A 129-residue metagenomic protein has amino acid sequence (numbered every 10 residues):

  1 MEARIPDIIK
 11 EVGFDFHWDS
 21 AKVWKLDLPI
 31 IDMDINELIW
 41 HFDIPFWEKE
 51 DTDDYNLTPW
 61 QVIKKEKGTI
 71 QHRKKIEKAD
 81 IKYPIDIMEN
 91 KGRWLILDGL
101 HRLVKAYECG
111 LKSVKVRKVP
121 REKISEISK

Functional and structural regions predicted by a protein language model:
M1-P29: N-terminal leader/capping segments at the start of a protein or of a new domain
W24-L26, T69-K75, L103-K105: Intrinsically disordered, low-complexity boundary segments flanking structured domains
L38-L95: Short alpha-helix boundary/capping and kink motifs at helix termini
N90, L100, V119-R121: Beta-hairpin (beta-strand-turn-beta-strand) motif
R93-C109: A sequence-level detector for short glycine-anchored, His/Arg-bearing signature motifs that mark catalytic or binding
Y107-K129: Short, Lys/Arg-rich amphipathic alpha-helical interaction segments that bind nucleic acids or acidic protein surfaces
